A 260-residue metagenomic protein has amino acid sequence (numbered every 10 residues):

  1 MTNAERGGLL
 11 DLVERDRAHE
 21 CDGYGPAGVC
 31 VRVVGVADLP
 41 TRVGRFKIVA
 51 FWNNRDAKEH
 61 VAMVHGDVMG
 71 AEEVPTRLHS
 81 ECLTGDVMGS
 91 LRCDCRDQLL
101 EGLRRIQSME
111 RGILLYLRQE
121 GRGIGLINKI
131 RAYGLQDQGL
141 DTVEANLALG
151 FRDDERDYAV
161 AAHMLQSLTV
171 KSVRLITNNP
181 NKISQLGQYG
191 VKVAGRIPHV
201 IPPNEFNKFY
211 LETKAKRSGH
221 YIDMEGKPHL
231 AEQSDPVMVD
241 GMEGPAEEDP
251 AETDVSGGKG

Functional and structural regions predicted by a protein language model:
M1-G260: Catalytic domains of riboflavin
